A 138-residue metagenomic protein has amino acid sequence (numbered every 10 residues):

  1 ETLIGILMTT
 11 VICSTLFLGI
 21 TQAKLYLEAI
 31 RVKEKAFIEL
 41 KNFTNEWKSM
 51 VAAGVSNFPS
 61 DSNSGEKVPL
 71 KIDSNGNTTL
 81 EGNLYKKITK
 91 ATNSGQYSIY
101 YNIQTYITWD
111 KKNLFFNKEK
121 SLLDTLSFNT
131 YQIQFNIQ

Functional and structural regions predicted by a protein language model:
E1-G19: N-terminal single-pass transmembrane signal-anchor helix
L7, T21-Q138: Flexible, low-complexity segments enriched in proline/glycine/serine and punctuated by aromatic residues
